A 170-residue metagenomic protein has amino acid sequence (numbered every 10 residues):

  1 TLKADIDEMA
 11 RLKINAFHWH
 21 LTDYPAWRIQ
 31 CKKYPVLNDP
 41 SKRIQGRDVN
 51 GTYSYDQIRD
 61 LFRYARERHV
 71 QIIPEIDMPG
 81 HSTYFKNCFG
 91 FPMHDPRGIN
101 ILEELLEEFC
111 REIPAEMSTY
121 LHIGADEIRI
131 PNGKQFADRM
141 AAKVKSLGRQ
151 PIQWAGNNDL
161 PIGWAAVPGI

Functional and structural regions predicted by a protein language model:
T1-L147, P151: Substrate-binding cleft of carbohydrate-active enzyme catalytic domains
Q153-A155: Short loop/edge segments at beta-strand edges and connector loops that shape dinucleotide/nucleotide cofactor-binding
N157-I170: Substrate-binding cleft/loops of secretory-pathway carbohydrate-active enzymes
